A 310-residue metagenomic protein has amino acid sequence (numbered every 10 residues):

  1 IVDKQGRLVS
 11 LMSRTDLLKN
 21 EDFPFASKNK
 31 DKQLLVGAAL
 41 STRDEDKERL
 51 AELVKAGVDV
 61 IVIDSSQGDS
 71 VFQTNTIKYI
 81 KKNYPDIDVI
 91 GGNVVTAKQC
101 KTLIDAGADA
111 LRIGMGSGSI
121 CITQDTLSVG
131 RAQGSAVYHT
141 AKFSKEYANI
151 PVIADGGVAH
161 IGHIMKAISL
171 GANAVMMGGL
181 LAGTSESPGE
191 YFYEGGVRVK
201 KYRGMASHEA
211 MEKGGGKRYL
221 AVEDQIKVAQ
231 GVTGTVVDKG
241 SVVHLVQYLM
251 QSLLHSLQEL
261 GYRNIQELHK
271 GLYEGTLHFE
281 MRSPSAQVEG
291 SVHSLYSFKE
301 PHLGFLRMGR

Functional and structural regions predicted by a protein language model:
I1-D155, A159-G195, V199-K201, R218-D224: Alpha/beta enzyme core
L17, P24-S27, K78-Y79, L127-S128 (+6 more regions): Short alpha-helical interface elements
A136-H139, G204-A206, A210-E212, M250 (+2 more regions): A broadly tuned "polar low-complexity/structure-edge" signature
Y147-I150, V199-A229, L303-G309: Extended, intrinsically disordered, low-complexity segments
S185, L220-R310: C-terminal extensions of enzymes
